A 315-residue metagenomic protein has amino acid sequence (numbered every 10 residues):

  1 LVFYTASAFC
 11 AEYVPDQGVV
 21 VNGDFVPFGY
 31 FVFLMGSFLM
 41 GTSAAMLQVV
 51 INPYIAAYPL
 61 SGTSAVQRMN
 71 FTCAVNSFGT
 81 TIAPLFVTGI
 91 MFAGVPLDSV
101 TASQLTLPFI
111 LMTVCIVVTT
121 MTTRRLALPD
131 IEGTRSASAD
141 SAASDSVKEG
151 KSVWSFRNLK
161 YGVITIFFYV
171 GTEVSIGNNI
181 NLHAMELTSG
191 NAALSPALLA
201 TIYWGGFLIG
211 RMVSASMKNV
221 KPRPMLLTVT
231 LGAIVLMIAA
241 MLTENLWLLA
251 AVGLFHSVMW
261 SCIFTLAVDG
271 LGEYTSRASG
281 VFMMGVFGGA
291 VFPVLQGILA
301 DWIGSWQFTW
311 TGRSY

Functional and structural regions predicted by a protein language model:
L1-F25, L231-T243: C-terminal ends and interior cores of transmembrane alpha-helices in multi-pass membrane transporters/permeases
G18-L47, L246-W260: Hydrophobic core of transmembrane alpha-helices in multi-pass small-molecule transporters, especially MFS/SLC-type
M46-L60, S257-T275: Intracellular juxtamembrane helix-capping segments at the cytosolic ends of symmetry-related transmembrane helices
V66-M91, G280-P293: Glycine-rich segments within core transmembrane alpha-helices of 12-TM secondary carriers
A83, V87-V95, I110-A139: C-terminal membrane-cytosol helix-exit motif in multi-pass small-molecule transporters
A102-R125, Q307-Y315: Symmetry-related core transmembrane helices of the 12-TM Major Facilitator Superfamily/SLC fold
S152-T201: Extracytoplasmic gate region of multi-pass secondary transporters
K221-I263: C-terminal transmembrane helical hairpin of 12-TM major facilitator-type secondary transporters
